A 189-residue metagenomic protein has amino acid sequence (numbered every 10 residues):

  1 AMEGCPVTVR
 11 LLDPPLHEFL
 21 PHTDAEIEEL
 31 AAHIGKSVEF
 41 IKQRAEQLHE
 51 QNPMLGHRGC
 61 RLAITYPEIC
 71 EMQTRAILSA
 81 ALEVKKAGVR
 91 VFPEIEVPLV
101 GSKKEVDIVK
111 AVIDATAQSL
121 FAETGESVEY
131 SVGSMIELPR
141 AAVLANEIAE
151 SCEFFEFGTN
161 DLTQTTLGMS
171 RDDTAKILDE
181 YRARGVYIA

Functional and structural regions predicted by a protein language model:
A1-A189: Conserved alpha/beta-domain cores
